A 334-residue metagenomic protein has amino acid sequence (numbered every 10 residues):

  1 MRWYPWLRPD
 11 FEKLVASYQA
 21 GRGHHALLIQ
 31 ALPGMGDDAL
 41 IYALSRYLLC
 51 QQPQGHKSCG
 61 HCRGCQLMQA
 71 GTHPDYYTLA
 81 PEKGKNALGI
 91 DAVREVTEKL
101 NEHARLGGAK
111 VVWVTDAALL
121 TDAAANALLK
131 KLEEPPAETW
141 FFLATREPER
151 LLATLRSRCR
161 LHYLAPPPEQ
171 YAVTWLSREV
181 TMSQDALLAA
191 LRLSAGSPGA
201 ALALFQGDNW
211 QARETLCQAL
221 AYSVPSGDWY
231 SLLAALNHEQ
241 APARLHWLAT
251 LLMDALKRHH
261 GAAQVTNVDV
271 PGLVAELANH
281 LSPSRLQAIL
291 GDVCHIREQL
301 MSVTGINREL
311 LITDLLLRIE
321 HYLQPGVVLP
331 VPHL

Functional and structural regions predicted by a protein language model:
M1-Y47, G55, G64-L67, A137-T139 (+1 more regions): Charged, glycine-rich active-site and insertion segments that engage polyanionic ligands
E12-Y18, A87-V111, L119, A123-K131: Conserved alpha-helical scaffold flanking the Walker A/P-loop in AAA+ ATPase domains
Q19-R22, Q52-G55, M68-T72, N101-G107 (+3 more regions): Conserved catalytic network of the ASCE P-loop NTPase/AAA+ motor domain
G36, G84-K85, L119-L120, Q240: Glycine-/small-residue-rich active-site loops that bind phosphorylated ligands and cofactors
S58-L88, E149: AAA+/P-loop NTPase substrate/partner-engagement loops
L79-G84, K110, L164, R178-E179: Localized chelating/binding microdomains that coordinate divalent metal ions or stabilize phosphate-bearing
E82-I90, A117, L161-H162: Flexible beta-alpha connector loops of hexameric P-loop NTPases
V112-T115, L128, T139-T145: Structural recognition of the conserved hydrophobic beta-strand(s) that form the central parallel beta-sheet of P-loop
